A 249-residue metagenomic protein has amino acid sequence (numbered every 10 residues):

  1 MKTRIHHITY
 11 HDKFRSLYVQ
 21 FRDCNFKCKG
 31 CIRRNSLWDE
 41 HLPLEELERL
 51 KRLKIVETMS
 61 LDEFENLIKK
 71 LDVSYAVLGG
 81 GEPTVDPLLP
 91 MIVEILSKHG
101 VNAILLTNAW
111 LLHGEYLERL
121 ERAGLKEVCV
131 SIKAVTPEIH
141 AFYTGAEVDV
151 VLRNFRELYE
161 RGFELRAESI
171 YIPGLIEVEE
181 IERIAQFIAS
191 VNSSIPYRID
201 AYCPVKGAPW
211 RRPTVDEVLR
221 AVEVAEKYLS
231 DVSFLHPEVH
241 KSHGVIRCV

Functional and structural regions predicted by a protein language model:
M1-K13, D23, P173-V249: Auxiliary Fe-S-binding modules of radical SAM enzymes
M1-T58: Canonical Radical SAM [4Fe-4S] cluster-binding loop centered on the CxxxCxxC motif and its immediate flanking residues
H11-F14, F21, G30, I104 (+4 more regions): Glycine-centered flexibility motif
V19, C28-C31, L78, Y197 (+1 more regions): Generic structural hydrophobic/aromatic packing signal, biased to beta-strands
F26-C31, W38, E147, P204-P209 (+1 more regions): A broad, structure-centric signal for solvent-exposed, well-ordered loop/edge residues that line or flank functional
H41-I55, S131, T136-I139, L158-R166 (+3 more regions): A short, terminal or domain-edge coil/loop segment
E48-E63, T84, E138-V148, R166-I172 (+1 more regions): Short flexible/disordered coil segments
E65-Y75, G79-G80, T84-P213: Conserved AdoMet/S-adenosylmethionine-binding subsite of the radical SAM
